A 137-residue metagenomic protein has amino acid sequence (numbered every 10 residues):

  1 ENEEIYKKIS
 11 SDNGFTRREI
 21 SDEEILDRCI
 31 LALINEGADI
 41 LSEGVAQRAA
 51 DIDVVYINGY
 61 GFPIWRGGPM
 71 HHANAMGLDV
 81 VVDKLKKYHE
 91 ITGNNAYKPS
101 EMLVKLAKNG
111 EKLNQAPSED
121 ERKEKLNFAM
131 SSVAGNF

Functional and structural regions predicted by a protein language model:
E1-F137: N-terminal glycine-rich phosphate-binding loop for ADP-containing cofactors
